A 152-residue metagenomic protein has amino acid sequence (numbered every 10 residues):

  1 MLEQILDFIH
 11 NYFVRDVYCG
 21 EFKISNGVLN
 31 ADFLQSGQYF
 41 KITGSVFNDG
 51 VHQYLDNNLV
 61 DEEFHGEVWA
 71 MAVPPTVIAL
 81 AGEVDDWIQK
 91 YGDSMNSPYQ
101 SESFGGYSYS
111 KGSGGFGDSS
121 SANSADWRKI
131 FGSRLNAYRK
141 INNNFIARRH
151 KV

Functional and structural regions predicted by a protein language model:
M1-I24, I78, G82-V152: Short loop/turn elements at secondary-structure junctions
M1-L59: Beta-strand-enriched, solvent-exposed domains that form extended recognition/catalytic surfaces
N30, Q35, V73-P74, N123-D126 (+1 more regions): Serine/threonine-rich low-complexity intrinsically disordered regions
N30-D32, E63, P75, S110-G112 (+1 more regions): A composition-driven signal for long, intrinsically disordered, charge-rich low-complexity tracts
H52-V73: Surface-exposed interaction regions enriched in Ser/Thr/Asp/Glu that occur as long low-complexity tracts or repetitive
